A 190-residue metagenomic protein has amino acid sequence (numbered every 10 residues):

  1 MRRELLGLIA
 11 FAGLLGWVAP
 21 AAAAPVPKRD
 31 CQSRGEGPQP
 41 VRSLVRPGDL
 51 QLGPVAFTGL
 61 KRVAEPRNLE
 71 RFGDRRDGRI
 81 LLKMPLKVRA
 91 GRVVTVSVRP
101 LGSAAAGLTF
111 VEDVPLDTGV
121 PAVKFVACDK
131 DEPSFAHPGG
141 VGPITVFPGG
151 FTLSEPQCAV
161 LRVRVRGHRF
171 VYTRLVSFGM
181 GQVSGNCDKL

Functional and structural regions predicted by a protein language model:
M1-L6: Bacterial N-terminal signal peptides that target proteins for export
G7-G16: Bacterial N-terminal signal peptides
A23-L190: Non-catalytic macromolecular-recognition regions in eukaryotic signaling proteins
